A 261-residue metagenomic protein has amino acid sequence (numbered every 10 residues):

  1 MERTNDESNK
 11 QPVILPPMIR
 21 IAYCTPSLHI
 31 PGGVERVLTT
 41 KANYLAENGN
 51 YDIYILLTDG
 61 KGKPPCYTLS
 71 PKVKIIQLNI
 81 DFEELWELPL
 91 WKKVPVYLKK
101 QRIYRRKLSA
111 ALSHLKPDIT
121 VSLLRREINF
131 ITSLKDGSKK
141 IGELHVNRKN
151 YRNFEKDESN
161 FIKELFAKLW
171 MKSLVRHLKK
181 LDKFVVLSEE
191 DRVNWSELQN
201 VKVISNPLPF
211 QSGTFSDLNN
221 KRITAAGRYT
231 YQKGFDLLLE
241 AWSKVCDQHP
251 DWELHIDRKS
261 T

Functional and structural regions predicted by a protein language model:
I21, I119-V121, L134-F154, V185: Active-site proximal beta-strand in glycosyltransferases
Y23-P31, Y44, N48-P95, N194: N-terminal strand-loop element at the rim of the active site of nucleotide-sugar-dependent glycosyltransferases
G32-T40, K221, A225, T230-K244: A conserved mid-protein helix/loop that constitutes part of the nucleotide-sugar donor-binding site
N50-Y54, F235, L239-S260: A conserved nucleotide-sugar
E83-V94, G142-K172: Acceptor-binding helix/loop patch of EC 2.4 sugar-transfer enzymes, predominantly nucleotide-sugar-dependent
R106-H114, K163-F184: Membrane-proximal helix-turn-helix segments that form the acceptor-binding/catalytic region of lipid-linked
L108-E127, I141: Short N-terminal targeting/anchoring amphipathic segment
E190, P207: Carbohydrate-associated surface elements
